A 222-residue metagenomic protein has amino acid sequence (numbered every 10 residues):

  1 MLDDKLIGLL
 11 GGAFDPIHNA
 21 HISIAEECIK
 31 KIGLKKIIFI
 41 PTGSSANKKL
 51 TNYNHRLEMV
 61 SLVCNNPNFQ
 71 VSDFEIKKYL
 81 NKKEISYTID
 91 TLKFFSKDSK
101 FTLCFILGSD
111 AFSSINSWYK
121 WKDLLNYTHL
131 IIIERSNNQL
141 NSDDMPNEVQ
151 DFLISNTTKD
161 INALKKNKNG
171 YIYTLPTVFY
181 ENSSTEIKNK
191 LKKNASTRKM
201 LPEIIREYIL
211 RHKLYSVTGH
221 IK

Functional and structural regions predicted by a protein language model:
M1-K222: Nucleotidyltransferase catalytic core that binds NTPs
